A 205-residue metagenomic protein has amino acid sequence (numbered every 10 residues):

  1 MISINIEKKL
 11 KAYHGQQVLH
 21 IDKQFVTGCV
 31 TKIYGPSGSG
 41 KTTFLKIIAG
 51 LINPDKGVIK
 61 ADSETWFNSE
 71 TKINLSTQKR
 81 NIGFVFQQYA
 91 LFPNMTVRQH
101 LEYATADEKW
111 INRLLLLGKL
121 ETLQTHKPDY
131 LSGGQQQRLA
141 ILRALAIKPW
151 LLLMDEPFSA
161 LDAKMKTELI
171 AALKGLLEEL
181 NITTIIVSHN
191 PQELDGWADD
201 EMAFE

Functional and structural regions predicted by a protein language model:
A49: Helix-to-loop junction immediately C-terminal to a conserved catalytic motif
E64-F67, E108-Q124, K174-G175: Conserved ABC ATPase "signature" region
W66-F84: ABC ATPase NBD coupling module
H126-D129, R143, I147: Conserved signature/switch motifs of ABC ATPase nucleotide-binding domains
K127-L131, Q135-Q137: Conserved ABC ATPase signature
L152-E156: Catalytic Walker B motif of ABC-type/P-loop ATPase nucleotide-binding domains
A163-M165: Helix N-cap at the start of a conserved alpha-helix in ABC-type nucleotide-binding domains
N181-V187: Conserved H-loop
